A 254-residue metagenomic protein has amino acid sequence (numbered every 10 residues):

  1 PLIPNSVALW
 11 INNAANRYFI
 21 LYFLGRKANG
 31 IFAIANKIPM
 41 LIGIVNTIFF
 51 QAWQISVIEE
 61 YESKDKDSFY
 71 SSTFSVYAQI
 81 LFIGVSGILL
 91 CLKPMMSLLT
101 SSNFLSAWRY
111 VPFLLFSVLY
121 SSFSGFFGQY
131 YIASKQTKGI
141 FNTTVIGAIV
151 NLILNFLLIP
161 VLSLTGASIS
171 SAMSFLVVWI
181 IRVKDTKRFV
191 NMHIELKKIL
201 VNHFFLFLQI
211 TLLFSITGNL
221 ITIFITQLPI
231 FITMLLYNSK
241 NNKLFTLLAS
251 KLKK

Functional and structural regions predicted by a protein language model:
P1-I58, S117, S121-G125: Transmembrane helical elements of multi-pass membrane transporters/channels
F23-R26, E60, A133-S134, V161: Helix-loop interface residues and adjacent transmembrane-helix termini in multi-pass membrane transporters, primarily
K27, K138, T144-W179, L212-P229: Membrane-interface helix-loop junctions in multi-pass transport and translocation proteins
N36, V76-L89, T144-A148, T165-T186 (+1 more regions): Short alpha-helical transmembrane segments in multi-pass integral membrane proteins
P39-Y77, G128-A133: Helix-loop junctions and terminal segments of transmembrane helices in multi-pass membrane transport/translocation
N46-F49, S71-S121, L152-F156, P160-V161 (+1 more regions): Alpha-helical transmembrane segments of multi-pass membrane transport and lipid-handling proteins
L115-I146, T186-V190: Membrane-interface junctions at transmembrane-helix termini in multi-pass inner-membrane proteins
F214-K254: Membrane-proximal transmembrane or re-entrant/amphipathic helices at the cytosolic face
